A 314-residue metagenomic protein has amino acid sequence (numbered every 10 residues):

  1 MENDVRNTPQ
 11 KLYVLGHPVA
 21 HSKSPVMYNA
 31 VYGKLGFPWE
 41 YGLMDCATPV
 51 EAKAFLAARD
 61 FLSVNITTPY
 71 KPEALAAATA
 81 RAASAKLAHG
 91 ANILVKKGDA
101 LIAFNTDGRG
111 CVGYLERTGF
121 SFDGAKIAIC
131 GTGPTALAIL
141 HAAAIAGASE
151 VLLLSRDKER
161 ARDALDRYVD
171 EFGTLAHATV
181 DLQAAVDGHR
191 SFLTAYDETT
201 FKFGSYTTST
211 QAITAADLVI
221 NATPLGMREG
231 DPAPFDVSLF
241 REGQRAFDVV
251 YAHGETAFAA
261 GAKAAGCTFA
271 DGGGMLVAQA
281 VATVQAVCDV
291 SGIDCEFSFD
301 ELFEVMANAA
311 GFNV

Functional and structural regions predicted by a protein language model:
E2-F120, H253: Phosphate/diphosphate ligand-binding glycine-rich loop within oxidoreductases
V5-R6, F122-D123, I145, F235-Q244: Short, conserved loop/helix-junction motifs that constitute active-site signature segments in enzyme catalytic cores
K11, E40, K126, S149-E150 (+1 more regions): Residues at the starts of beta-strands that form the adenosine-phosphate
G16, A103-G108, D123-A148, S155-K158: Glycine-rich adenosine-cofactor-binding loop
I145-E150, A264-T268: Conserved S-adenosyl-L-methionine
A148-F172, A178-L193: NAD(P)-binding Rossmann-fold cofactor-contacting core
T179-A270: Rossmann-like adenosine-cofactor binding region
R245, V249-V314: Adenosine-phosphate binding glycine-rich loop
